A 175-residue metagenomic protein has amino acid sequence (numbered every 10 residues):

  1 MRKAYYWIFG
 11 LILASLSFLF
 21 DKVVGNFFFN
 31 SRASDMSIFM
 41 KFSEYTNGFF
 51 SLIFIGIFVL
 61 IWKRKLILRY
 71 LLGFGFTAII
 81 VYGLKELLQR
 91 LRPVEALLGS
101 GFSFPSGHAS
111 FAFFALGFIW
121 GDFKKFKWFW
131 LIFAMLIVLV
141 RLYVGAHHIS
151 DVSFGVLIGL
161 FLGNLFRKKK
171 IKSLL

Functional and structural regions predicted by a protein language model:
M1-S51, Y82-G99: N-terminal transmembrane-helix/juxtamembrane module of multi-pass inner/ER membrane proteins
M1-Y5, M36, L60-K65, R69 (+1 more regions): Juxtamembrane/transmembrane-helix boundary motifs in multi-pass membrane proteins
A4-W7, A96-L175: Membrane-embedded catalytic cores of phosphoryl/pyrophosphoryl-handling enzymes
L13-L19, T77-G83, F133-A146: Aromatic-anchored segments of alpha-helical transmembrane domains
N26, L60-F126, A134: Membrane-interface loops
F50-I61: Canonical alpha-helical transmembrane segments
